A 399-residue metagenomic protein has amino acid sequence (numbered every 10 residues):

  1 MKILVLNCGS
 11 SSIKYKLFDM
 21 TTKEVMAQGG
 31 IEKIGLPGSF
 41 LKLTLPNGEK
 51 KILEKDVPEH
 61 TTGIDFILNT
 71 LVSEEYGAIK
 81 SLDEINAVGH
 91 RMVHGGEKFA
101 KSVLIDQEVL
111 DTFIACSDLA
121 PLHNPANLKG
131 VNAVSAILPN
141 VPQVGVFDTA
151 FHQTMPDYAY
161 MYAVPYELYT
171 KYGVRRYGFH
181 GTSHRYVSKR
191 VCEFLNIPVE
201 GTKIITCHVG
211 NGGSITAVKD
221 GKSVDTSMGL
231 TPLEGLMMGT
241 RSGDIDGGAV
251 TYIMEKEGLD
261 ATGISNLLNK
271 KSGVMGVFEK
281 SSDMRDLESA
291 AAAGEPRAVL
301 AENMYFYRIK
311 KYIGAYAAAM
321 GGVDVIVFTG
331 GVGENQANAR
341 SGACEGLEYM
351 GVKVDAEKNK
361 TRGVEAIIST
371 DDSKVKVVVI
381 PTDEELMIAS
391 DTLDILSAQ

Functional and structural regions predicted by a protein language model:
M1-G96: N-terminal glycine/serine-rich phosphate-binding loop of ATP-dependent small-molecule kinases, especially carbohydrate
G9, H90-V93, V209-N211, V323 (+1 more regions): Glycine-rich beta-strand-to-loop/alpha-helix junction loops that act as flexible
T70-I85, V191-P198, I313-D324: Phosphate/pyrophosphate-binding loops at sites that engage ATP/ADP/AMP, CoA/4′-phosphopantetheine, polyphosphate
L71, E75-H123, V144, A150-A159: Short beta-strand-loop/turn "lid" adjacent to the catalytic site in phosphate-handling enzymes
F151-K256: Glycine-rich phosphate-binding loop of actin/hexokinase-like ATP-binding domains
K219, V224-D260, N266, G330-T361: Catalytic phosphate/nucleotide-handling subdomain of diverse soluble enzymes
N266, G273-V277, M284-A319: Adenine-nucleotide phosphate-binding core of ATP-dependent small-molecule kinases
V299, N303-A319, V323-V327, G333-Q399: Internal helix-turn-beta structural module
